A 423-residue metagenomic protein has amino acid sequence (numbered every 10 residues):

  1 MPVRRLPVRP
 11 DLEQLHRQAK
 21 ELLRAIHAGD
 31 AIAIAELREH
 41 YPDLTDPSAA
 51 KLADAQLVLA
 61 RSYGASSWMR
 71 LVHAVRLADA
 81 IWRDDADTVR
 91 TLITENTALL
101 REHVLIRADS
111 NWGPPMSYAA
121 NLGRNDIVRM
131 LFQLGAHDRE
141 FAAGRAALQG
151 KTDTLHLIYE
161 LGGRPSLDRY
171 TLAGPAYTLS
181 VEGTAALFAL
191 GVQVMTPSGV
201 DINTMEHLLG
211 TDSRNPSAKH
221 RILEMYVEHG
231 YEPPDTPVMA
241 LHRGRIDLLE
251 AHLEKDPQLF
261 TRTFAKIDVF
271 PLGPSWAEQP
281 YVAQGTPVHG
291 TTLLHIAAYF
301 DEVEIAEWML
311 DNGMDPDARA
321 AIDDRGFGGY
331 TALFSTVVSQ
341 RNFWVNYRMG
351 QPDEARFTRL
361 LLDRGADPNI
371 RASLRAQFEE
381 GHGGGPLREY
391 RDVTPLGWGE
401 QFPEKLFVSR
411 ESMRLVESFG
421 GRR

Functional and structural regions predicted by a protein language model:
M1-T91, E95-N96, R107, Y118 (+1 more regions): Intrinsically disordered, low-complexity eukaryotic regions enriched in glycine, serine and charged residues
L52-R61, A65-V75, S198-A218, I222-V227: Long, contiguous interaction/recruitment modules in multidomain scaffold/adaptor proteins
H73-D79, E102-Y118, H137-L148, P165-Y177 (+5 more regions): Ankyrin-repeat boundary/"N-cap" motif
T88, D126-I127, D153-T154, E182-G183 (+5 more regions): Conserved ankyrin/ankyrin-like repeat signature
I93-L100, R129-H137, H156-P165, A185-V194 (+8 more regions): Ankyrin repeat domain, specifically the short helix-to-loop turn at the C-terminus of the second helix of each repeat
G210-S217, R341-R356, L406-S409: Short coil/turn connectors between adjacent alpha-helices in alpha-solenoid helical repeat scaffolds
W398-R423: Terminal, low-structured helical/coil segments at or just beyond the last alpha-helical repeat
